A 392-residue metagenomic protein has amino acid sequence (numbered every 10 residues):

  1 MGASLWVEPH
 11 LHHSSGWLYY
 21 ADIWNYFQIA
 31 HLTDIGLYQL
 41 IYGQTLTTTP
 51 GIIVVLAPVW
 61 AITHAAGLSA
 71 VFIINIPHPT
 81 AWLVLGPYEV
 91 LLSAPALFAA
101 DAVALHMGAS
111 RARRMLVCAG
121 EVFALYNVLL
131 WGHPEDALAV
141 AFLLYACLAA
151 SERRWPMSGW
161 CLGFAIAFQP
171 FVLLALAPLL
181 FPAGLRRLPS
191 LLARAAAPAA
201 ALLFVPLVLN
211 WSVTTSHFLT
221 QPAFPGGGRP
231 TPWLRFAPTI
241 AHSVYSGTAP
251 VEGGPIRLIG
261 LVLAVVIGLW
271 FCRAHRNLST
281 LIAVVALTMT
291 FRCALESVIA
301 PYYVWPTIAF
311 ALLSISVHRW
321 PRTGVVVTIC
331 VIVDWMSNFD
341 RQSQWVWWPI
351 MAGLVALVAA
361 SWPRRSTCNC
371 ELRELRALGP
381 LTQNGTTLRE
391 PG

Functional and structural regions predicted by a protein language model:
M1-C147, G184-P301, T367-G379, R389: Primarily membrane-embedded glycan-assembly and transfer machineries that use lipid-linked glycans
G108, L144-M157, R319: Membrane-interface transmembrane helices that cradle and orient dolichyl/undecaprenyl
L116, W155-C161, L174, G260 (+2 more regions): Small-residue packing motifs within transmembrane alpha-helices
W131, C147-A149, R153-R154, L173-L180: Membrane-embedded transmembrane-helix bundle of lipid-linked glycan/lipid transferases
E135, S158-P182, A294-Y303: Transmembrane helices and adjacent periplasmic/lumenal helix-loop junctions of polyprenol-phosphate-dependent
A300-R319: Hydrophobic/aromatic-rich transmembrane helices and adjacent perimembrane loops
I315-G392: C-terminal multi-pass transmembrane helix bundles with aromatic-rich, positive-inside signatures
